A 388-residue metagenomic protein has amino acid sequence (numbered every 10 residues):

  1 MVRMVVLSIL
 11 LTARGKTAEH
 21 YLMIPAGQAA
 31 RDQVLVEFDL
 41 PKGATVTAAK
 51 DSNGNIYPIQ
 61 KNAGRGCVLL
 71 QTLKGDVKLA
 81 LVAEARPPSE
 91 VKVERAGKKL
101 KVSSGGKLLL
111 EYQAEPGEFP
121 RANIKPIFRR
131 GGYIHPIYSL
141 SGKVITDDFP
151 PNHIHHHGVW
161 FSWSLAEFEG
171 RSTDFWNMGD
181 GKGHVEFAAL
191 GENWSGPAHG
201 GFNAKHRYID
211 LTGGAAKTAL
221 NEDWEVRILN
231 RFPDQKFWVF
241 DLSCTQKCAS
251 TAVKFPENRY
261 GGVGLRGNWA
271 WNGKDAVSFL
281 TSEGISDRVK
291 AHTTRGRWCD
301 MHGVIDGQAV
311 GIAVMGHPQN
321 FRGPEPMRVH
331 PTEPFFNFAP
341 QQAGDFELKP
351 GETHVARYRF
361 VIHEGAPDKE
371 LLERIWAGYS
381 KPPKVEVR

Functional and structural regions predicted by a protein language model:
M1-L7: Sec-dependent signal peptide recognition, specifically the positively charged N-region followed immediately by
L11, K16-E90, Y112-K205: Alpha-mannosidase-like glycoside hydrolase catalytic domains involved in N-glycan trimming, generalizing to other
A30, V34, P41-G64, Y260-Q342 (+1 more regions): Trp/Gly-enriched beta-strand surface patches
G66-V68, A188-L190, D223-N230, P340-G344: Short structured motifs
V77-A85, G106, H206, G351-G365: Short, hydrophobic/aromatic-enriched beta-strand segments in well-ordered soluble domains
V91-A96, K205-E257: Acidic, contiguous internal or C-terminal segments within carbohydrate-active enzymes that form a structured patch used
L109-S139, L229-S278, L371: Acidic (Asp/Glu-rich), glycine- and aromatic
I312-R388: Beta-strand-rich recognition/accessory modules
